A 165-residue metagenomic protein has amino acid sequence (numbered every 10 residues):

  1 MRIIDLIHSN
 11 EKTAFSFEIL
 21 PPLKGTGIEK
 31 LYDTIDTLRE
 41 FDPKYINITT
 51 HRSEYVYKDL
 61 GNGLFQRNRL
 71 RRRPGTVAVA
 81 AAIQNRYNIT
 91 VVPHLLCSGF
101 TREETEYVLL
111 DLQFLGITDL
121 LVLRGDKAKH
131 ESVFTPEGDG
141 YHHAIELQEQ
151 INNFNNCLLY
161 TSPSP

Functional and structural regions predicted by a protein language model:
M1-S16: N-terminal amphipathic alpha-helix/helix-capping segment at the start of soluble metabolic enzymes
E11-T13, D42-Y45, Y87-V91, I117-T118: Short, well-ordered coil/turn segments that N-cap beta-strands
E18, I46, L112: Conserved, mostly hydrophobic/aromatic
I19-P22, T49-S53, L96-S98, G125-K127: Active-site beta-loop-alpha junctions enriched in small/polar residues
T26-K30, C97-L110: Glycine-rich anion/phosphate-binding loops
Y45-P74, A128-P136: Glycine-rich, proline-tolerant flexible connector loops at the mouths of alpha/beta enzymes
L64-V92, Y141-L159: Alpha-helix-loop-beta-strand connector modules within alpha/beta enzyme cores
Y160-P165: Conserved small/polar residues in nucleotide/adenosyl-binding loops
